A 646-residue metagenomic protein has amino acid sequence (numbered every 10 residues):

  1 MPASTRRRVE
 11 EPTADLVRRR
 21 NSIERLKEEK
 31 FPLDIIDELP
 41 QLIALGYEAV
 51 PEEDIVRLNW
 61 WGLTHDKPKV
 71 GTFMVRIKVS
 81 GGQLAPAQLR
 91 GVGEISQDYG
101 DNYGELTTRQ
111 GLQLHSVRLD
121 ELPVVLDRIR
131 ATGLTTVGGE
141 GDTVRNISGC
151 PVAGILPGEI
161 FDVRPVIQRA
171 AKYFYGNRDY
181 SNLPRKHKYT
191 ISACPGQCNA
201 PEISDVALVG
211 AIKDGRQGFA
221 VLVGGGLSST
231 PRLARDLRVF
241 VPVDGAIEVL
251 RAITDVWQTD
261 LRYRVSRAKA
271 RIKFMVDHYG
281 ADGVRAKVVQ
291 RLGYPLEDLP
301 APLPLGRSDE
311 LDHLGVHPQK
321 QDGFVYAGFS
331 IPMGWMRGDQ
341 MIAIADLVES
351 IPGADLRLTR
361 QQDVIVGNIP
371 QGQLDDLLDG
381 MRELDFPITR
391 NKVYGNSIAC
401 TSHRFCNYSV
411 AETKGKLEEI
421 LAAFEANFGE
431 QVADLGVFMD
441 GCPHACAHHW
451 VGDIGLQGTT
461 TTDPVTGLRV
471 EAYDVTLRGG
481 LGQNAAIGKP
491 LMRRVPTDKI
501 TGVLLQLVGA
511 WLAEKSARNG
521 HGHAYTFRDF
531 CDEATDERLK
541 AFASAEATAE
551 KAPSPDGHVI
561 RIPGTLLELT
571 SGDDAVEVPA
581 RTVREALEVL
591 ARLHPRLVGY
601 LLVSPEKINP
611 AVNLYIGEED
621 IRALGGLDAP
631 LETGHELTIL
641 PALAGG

Functional and structural regions predicted by a protein language model:
M1-P555: Peripheral terminal and linker regions in Fe-S/redox and tRNA-modifying enzymes
C446, G645-G646: Short, thiol/selenol-centered motifs that function as redox-active sites or metal-ligating centers
S554-G645: Ubiquitin-like/PB1-type beta-grasp interaction modules and other compact soluble beta-rich domains
